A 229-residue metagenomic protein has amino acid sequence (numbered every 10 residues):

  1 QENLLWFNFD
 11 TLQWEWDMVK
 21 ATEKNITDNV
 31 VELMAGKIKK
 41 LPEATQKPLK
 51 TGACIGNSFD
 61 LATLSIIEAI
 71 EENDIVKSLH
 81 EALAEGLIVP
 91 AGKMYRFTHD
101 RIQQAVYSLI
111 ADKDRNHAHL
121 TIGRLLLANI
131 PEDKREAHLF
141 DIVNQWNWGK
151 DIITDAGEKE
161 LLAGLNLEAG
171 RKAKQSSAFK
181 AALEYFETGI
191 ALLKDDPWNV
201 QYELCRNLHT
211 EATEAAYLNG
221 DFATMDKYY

Functional and structural regions predicted by a protein language model:
Q1-E184, T188-P197: Short secondary-structure boundary elements
I75-L79, N207-H209, A216, D221 (+1 more regions): Generic alpha-helical hydrophobic packing signal
R96, L183-E184, E203, F222 (+1 more regions): Short amphipathic alpha-helical leader/targeting segments
Y107, T213, D226-Y229: Short, well-ordered alpha-helical packing segments
G157-L161, A223-Y229: Alpha-helical repeat scaffolds
G164-Q175, E203-L218: Non-membrane alpha-helical segments in proteins
S177-A178, N219-A223: Alpha-helix boundary/capping segments in eukaryotic regulatory proteins
